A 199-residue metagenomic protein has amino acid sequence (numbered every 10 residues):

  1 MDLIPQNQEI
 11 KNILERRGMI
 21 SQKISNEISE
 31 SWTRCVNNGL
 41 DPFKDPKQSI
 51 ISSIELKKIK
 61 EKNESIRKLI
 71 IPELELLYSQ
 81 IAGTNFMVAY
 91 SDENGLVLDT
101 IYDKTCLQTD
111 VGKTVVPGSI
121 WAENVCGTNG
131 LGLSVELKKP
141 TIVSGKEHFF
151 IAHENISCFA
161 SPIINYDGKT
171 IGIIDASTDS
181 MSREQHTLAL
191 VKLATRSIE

Functional and structural regions predicted by a protein language model:
M1-A122, N155, I174-E199: Intrinsically disordered, low-complexity terminal regulatory regions
E93, G145-E147, S161, D179: Fold-independent oxyanion-binding glycine-rich loops and adjacent beta-strand/coil segments at enzyme active sites
A122, G127-N129: A gly/proline- and charged-residue-enriched helix-loop-helix capping module
N129-T141: Soluble sensory domains of the PAS superfamily and closely related sensory modules
T141-H153: Membrane-proximal, non-catalytic sensory/regulatory domains of signal-transducing membrane proteins
A152-P162: A short beta-strand signature within small-molecule sensing/ligand-binding domains used in signal transduction
I164-K169: Flexible loop/coil segments at beta-strand boundaries within sensory signal-transduction domains
